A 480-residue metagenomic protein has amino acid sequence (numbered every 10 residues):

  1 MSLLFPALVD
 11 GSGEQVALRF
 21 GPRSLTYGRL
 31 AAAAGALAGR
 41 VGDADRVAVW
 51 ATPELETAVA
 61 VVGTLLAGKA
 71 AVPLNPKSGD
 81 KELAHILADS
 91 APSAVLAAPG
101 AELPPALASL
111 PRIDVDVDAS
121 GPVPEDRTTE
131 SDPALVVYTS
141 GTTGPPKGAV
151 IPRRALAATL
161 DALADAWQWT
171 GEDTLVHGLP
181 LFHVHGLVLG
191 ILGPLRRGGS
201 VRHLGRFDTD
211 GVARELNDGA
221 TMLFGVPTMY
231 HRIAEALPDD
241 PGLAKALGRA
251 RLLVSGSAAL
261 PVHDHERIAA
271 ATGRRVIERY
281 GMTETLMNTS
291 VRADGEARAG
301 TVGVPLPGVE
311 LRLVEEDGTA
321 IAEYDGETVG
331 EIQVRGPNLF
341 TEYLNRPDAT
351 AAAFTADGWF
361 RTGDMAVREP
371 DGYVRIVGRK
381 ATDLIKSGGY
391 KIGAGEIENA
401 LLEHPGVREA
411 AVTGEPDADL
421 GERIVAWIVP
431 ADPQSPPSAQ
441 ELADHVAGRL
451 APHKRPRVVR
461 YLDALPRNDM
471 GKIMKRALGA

Functional and structural regions predicted by a protein language model:
E14, G121-Y138, P145, Q168-T174: Conserved pre-ATP/AMP-binding loop-to-beta segment of ANL
R23, A38-K81, K391, P430: Conserved AMP-binding/adenylate-forming
T26-G28, A134-D161: Conserved AMP-binding A3 loop
V49, G336, T341-E342, M365-K454 (+3 more regions): AMP-binding/adenylate-forming catalytic core of the ANL superfamily
A157-T174, F182-M222, A236-L237: Conserved AMP-binding/adenylation subdomain of ANL enzymes
T221-G225, E235-R298, E310: Gly/Ser/Thr-rich phosphate-binding loop
R312-Q333, A352, P370-D371, P433-A439 (+1 more regions): Conserved beta-loop-beta connector loops within the AMP-binding
Y324-F340, W359, M365-A366: AMP-binding/adenylate-forming core of the ANL superfamily
